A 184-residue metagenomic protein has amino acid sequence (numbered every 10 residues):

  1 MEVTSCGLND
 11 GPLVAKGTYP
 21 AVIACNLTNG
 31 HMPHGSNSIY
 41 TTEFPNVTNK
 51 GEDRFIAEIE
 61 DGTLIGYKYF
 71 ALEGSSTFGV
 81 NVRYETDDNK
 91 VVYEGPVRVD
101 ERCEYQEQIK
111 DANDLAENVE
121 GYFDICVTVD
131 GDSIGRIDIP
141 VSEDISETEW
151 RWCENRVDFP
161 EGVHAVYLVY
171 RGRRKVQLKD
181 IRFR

Functional and structural regions predicted by a protein language model:
M1-R184: Extracytoplasmic
